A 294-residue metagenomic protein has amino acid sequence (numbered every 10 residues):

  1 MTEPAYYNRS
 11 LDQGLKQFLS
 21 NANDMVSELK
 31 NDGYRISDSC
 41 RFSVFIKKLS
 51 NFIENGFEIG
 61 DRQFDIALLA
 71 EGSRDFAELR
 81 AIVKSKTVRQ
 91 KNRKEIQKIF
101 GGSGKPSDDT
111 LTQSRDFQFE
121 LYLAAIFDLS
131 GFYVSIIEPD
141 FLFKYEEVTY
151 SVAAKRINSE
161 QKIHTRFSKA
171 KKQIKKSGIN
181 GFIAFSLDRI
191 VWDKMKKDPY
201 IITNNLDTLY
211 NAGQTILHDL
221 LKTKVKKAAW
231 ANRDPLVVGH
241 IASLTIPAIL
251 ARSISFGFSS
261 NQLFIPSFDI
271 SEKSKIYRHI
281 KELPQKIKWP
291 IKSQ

Functional and structural regions predicted by a protein language model:
M1-T112, D116-L129, H164-Q294: Charged, structured surface patches that assemble and position nucleic-acid processing machinery
Y7-N8, Y133, E146, S151 (+1 more regions): Compositionally biased, intrinsically disordered low-complexity regions enriched in proline and serine
F127, F141-F143, E147-E160: Conserved catalytic cores of phosphodiester-cleaving nucleases, focusing on short active-site segments
S130-L142: Short, well-structured beta-strand/strand-turn elements
V134, I157, I190: Short, solvent-exposed loop/turn segments at secondary-structure junctions
